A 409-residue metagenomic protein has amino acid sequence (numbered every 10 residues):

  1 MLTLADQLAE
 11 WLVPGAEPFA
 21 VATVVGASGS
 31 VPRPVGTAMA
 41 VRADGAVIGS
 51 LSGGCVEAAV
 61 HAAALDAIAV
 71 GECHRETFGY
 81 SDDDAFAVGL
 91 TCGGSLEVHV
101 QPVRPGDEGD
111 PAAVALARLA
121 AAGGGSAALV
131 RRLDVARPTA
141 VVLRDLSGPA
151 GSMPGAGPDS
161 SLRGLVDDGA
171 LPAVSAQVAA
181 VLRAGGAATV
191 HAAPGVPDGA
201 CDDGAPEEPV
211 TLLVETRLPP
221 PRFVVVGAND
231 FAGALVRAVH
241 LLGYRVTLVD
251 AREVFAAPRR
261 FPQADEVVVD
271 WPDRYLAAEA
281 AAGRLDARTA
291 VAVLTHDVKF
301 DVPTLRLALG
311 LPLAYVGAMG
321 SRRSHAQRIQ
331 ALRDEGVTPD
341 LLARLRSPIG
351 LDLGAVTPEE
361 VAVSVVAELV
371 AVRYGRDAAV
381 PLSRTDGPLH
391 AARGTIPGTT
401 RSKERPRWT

Functional and structural regions predicted by a protein language model:
M1-V268, A281-A290, V372, R376-T409: Segments forming oxygen-rich coordination pockets for charged ligands
E57-A58, E253-A257, Y275-L276, R322-Q327: Short gly/pro/ser/thr-enriched loop/turn and capping motifs at secondary-structure boundaries
A62, D66, R237, L241 (+4 more regions): Short, well-ordered alpha-helices that flank and scaffold nucleotide-derived cofactor binding pockets
Y244, L313, V337: Short phosphate-binding/catalytic loops that engage adenosine nucleotides
V249-D250, A290-L332: ADP-ribose/adenylate-binding Rossmann-like module
V268-V269, G336: Acidic, Ser/Thr-rich peripheral helices and adjacent loops at domain boundaries
D270-L276, K299: Conserved SAM/SAH-binding loop
M319-T409: Adenosine-phosphate binding glycine-rich loop
